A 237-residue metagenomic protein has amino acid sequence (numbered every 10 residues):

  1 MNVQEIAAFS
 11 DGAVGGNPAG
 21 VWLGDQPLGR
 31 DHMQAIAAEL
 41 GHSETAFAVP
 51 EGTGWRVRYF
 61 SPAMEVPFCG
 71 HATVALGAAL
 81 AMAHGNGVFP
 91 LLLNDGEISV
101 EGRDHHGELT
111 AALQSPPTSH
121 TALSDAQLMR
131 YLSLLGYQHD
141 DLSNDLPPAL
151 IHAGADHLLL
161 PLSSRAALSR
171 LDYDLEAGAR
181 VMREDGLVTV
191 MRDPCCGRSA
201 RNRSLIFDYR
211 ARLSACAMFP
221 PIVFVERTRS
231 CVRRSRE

Functional and structural regions predicted by a protein language model:
M1-Y59, H105, A153: ATP-binding N-lobe of GHMP and related small-molecule kinases
I6, G24-D25, E51, P62 (+3 more regions): Fold-independent oxyanion-binding glycine-rich loops and adjacent beta-strand/coil segments at enzyme active sites
F9, T45, V88, P147-P148 (+1 more regions): Short, acidic/polar N-cap/turn motifs at the starts of alpha helices
V14-N17, C69-G70, A200: Short glycine/proline-enriched turns and hinge-like loops at secondary-structure junctions
A19-W22, A46-A48, I98-G102, L158 (+1 more regions): Short beta-strand scaffold segments in enzyme catalytic cores
A35, G54, F60-E184, Y209-V225 (+1 more regions): Acidic, low-complexity central loop/insert segments
G41-R56, A177-A217: Conserved phosphate-donor
